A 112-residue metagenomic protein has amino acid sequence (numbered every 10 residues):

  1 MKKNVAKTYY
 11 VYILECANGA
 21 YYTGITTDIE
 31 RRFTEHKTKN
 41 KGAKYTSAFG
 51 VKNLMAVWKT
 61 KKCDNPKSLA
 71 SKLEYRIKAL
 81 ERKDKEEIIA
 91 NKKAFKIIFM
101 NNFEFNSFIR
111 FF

Functional and structural regions predicted by a protein language model:
M1-K41, G50-E74, K92-F112: GIY-YIG nuclease catalytic motif and its immediate N-terminal context
N40, Y75-A90: Short arginine-rich
K44: Basic, flexible Lys/Arg- and Gly-enriched helix-loop patches that mediate nucleic-acid binding at interfaces with rRNA
S47-N53, L80, E87: Charge-biased low-complexity segments
